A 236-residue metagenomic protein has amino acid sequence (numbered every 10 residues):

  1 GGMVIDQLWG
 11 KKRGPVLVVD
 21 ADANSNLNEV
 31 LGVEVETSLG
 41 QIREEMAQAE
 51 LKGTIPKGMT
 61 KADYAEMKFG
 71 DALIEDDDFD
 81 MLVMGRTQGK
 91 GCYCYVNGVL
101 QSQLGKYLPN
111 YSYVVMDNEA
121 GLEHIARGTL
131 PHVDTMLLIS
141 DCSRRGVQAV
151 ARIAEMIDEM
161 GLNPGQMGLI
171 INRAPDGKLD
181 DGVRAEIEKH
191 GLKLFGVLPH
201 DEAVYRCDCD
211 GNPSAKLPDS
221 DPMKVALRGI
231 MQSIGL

Functional and structural regions predicted by a protein language model:
G1-G2: Glycine-rich phosphate-binding P-loop
D6-D77: N-terminal phosphate/diphosphate-binding loop that engages ATP/GTP or pyrophosphate donors across diverse enzyme folds
V18, F79-M81, L194-V197: Conserved beta-strand scaffold positions in the cores of enzyme catalytic domains, especially in NTP/NDP-utilizing
A21-N24, R173-P175, D201: Residues in the short beta-alpha loop(s) of Rossmann-like NAD(P)-binding domains
T60-D76, D80-M116: Cytosolic-facing regulatory segments adjacent to core modules
Y95-V197, R206: Conserved catalytic-core segment of NTP-binding enzymes
D210-D221: C-terminal boundary of histidine-terminating zinc-finger modules
A226-L236: C-terminal alpha-helix
